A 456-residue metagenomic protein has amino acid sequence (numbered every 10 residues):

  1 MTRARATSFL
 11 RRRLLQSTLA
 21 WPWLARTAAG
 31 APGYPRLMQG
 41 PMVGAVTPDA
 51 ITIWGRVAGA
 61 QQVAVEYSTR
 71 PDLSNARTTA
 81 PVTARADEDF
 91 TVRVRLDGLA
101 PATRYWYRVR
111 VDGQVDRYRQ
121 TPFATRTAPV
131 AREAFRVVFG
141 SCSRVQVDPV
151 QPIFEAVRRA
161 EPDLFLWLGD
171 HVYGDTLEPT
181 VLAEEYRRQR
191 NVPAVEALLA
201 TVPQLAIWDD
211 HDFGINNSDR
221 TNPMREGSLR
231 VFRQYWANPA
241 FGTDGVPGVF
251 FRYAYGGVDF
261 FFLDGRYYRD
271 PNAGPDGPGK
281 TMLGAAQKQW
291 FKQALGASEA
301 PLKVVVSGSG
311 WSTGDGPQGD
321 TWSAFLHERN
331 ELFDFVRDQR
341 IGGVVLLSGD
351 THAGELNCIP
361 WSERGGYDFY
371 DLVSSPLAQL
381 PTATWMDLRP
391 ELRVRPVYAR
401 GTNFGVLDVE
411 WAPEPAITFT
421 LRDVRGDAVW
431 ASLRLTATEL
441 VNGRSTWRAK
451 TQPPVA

Functional and structural regions predicted by a protein language model:
R3-W23, A31-A456: Metal-dependent phosphoester/phosphodiester hydrolase catalytic core
